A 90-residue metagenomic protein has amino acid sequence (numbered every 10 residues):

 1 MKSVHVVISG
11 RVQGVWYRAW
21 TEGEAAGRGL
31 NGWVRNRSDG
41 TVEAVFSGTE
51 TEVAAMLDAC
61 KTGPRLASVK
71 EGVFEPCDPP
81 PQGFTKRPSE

Functional and structural regions predicted by a protein language model:
M1-E90: Intrinsically disordered, low-complexity, mixed-charge
